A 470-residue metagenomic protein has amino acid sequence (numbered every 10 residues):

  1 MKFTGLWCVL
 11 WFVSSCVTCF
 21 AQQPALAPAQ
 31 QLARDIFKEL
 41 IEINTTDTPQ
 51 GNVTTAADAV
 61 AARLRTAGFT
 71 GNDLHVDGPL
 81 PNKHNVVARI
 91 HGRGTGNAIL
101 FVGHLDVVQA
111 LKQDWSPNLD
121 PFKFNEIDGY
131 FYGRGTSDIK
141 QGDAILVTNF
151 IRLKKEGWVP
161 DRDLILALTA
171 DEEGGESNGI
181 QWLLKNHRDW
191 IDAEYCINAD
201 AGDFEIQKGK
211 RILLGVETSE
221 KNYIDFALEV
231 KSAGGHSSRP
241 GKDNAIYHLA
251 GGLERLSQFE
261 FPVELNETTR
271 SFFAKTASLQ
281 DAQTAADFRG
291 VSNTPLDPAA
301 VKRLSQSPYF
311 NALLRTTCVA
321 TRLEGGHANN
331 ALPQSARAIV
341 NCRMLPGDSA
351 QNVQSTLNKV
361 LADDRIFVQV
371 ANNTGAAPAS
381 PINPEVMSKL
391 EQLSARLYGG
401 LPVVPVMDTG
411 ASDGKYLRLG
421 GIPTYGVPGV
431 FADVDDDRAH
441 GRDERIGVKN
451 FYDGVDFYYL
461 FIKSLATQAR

Functional and structural regions predicted by a protein language model:
G5-T18: Bacterial N-terminal signal peptides
Q22, R63, G202-I212, V216-S219 (+3 more regions): Metal-dependent amide/peptide-bond hydrolase catalytic core, centered on the "pita-bread" metallohydrolase fold
Q23-R134, L153-R162, V340: Acidic/His- and Gly-rich active-site-bordering loop/insert found across diverse amide/peptide-bond hydrolases
Q30-K38, T54-A57, A61, D143 (+10 more regions): Extracytoplasmic/secreted envelope proteins and their assembly/folding machinery, especially bacterial periplasmic
T46-T48, P81, G92-T95, L105-Q109 (+4 more regions): Solvent-exposed loop/turn segments at secondary-structure junctions within structured extracellular/periplasmic domains
N52, I99, A110-D114, E176-I180 (+4 more regions): Short, solvent-exposed loop/turn and secondary-structure capping segments
T70-N72, T95-A98, P160-L164, I191-E194 (+3 more regions): Loop/turn elements at helix/coil->beta-strand transitions in domains of secreted/extracellular proteins
Y130-F131, G135-G215: Acidic/histidine-rich catalytic neighborhood of metal-dependent amide-processing enzymes
